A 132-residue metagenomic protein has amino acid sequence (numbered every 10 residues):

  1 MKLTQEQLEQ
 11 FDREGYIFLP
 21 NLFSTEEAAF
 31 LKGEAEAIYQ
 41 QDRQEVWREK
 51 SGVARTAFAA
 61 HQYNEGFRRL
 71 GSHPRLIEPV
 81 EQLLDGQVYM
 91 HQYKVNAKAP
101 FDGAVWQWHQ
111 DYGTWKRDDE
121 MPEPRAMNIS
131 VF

Functional and structural regions predicted by a protein language model:
M1-E14, L19-E123: Non-heme Fe(II)-dependent double-stranded beta-helix
A126: An acidic, phosphate/nucleotide-engaging active-site surface
I129-F132: Short, intrinsically disordered, charge-balanced linker/junction segments flanking boundaries in proteins
